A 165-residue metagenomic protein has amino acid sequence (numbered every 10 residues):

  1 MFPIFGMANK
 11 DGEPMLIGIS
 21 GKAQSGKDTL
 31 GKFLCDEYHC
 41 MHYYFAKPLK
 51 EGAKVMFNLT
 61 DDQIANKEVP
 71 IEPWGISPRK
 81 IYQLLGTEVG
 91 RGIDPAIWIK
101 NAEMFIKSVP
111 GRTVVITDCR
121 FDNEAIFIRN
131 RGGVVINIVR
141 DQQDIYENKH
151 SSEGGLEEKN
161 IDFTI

Functional and structural regions predicted by a protein language model:
M1-L16: Extreme N-terminal, non-catalytic leader segments that precede Walker-type/kinase nucleotide-binding cores
M15-A23, Y43-Y44: Short, hydrophobic/glycine-enriched beta-strand segments
M15-I19, R112-T117: Generic beta-sheet signal
S20-A23, A96, N123-I165: Small-molecule kinase domains that catalyze NTP-dependent phosphoryl transfer to phosphate-bearing small molecules
K27: Conserved lysine of the Walker
L30: Hydrophobic positions on the alpha1 helix immediately C-terminal to the Walker A/P-loop
D36-Y43: Post-Walker A helix-loop "phosphate-sensing" segment adjacent to the P-loop in P-loop NTPases
K47-R112: ATP-dependent small-molecule kinase phosphotransfer cores that center on conserved nucleotide phosphate-binding segments
